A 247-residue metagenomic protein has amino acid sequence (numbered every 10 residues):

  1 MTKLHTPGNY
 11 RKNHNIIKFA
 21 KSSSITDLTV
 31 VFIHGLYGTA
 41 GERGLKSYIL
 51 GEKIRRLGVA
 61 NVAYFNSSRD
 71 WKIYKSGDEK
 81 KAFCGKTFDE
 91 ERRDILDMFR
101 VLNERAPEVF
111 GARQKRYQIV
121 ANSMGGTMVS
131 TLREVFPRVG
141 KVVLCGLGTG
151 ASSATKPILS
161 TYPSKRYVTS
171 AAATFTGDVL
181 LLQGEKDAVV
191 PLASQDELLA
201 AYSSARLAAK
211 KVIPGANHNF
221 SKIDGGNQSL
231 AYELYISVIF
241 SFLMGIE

Functional and structural regions predicted by a protein language model:
M1-I25: N-terminal cap/lid segment of alpha/beta-hydrolase-fold proteins
S23-S68: Short, surface-exposed "cap/lid" segments of acyl-processing enzymes
L45-S47, G177, P191-A201: Short alpha-helix in the alpha/beta-hydrolase fold that links the catalytic acid
I73-Y74, G85, R206-E247: C-terminal catalytic histidine-bearing segment of alpha/beta-hydrolase fold enzymes
A82-E108: Alpha/beta-hydrolase active-site loop
E108-N122: Alpha/beta-hydrolase fold nucleophile elbow
V143-S152: Active-site nucleophile loop of the alpha/beta-hydrolase fold
F175, L181-Q183, D187: Short beta-strand/loop motif that positions the catalytic acidic residue of the alpha/beta-hydrolase fold
